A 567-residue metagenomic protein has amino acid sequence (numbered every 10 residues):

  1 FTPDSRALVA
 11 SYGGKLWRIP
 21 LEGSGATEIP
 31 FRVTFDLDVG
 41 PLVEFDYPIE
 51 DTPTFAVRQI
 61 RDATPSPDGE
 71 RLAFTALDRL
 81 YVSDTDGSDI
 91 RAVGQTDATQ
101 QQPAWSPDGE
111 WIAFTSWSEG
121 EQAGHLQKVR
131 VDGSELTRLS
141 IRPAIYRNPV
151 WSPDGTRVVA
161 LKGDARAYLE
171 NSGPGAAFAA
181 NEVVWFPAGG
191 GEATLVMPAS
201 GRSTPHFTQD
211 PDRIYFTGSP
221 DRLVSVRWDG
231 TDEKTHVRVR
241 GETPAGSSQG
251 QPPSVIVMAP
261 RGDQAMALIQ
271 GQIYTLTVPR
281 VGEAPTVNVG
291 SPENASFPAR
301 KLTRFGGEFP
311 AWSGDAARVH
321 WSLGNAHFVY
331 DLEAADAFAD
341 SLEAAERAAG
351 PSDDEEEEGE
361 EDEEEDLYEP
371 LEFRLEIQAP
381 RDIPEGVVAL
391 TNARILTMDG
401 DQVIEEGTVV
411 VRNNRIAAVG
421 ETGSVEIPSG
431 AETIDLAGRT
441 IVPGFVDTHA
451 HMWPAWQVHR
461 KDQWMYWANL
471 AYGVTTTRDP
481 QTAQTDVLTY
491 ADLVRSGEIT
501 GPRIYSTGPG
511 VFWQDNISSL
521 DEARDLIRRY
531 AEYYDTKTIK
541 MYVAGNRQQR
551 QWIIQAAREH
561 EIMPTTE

Functional and structural regions predicted by a protein language model:
F1, R240-P252, P292-P310: Conserved blade-ending motifs and adjacent loop-strand segments that build the rim/top face of beta-propeller domains
P3-D4, P67-D68, P107-D108, P153-D154 (+3 more regions): Residue-level detector of Asp-centered blade-edge/turn motifs that repeat once per structural unit in beta-propeller
R6-L21, P30-G40, F55-Q59, E70-T85 (+10 more regions): A flexible loop/linker signature enriched in serine peptidases of the S9 family
P48-T64, S248-I256, R304-A311, D315: Signature of short aromatic-glycine-proline-rich micro-motifs recurring in repeat-based ectodomains
E333-P384: N-terminal pre-domain segments of enzymes
D401-V442: Histidine-rich, glycine-flanked metal-binding segment
L436-A450, K461-T566: Divalent-metal coordination cores built from histidine and acidic residues
